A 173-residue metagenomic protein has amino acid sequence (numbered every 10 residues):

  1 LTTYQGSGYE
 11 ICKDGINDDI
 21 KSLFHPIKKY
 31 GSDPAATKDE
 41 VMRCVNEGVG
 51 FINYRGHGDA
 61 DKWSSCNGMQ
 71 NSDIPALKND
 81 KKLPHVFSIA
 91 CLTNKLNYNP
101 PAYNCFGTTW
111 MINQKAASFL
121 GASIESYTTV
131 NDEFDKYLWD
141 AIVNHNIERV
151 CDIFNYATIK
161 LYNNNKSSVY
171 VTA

Functional and structural regions predicted by a protein language model:
L1-A173: Cysteine-dependent hydrolase recognition
